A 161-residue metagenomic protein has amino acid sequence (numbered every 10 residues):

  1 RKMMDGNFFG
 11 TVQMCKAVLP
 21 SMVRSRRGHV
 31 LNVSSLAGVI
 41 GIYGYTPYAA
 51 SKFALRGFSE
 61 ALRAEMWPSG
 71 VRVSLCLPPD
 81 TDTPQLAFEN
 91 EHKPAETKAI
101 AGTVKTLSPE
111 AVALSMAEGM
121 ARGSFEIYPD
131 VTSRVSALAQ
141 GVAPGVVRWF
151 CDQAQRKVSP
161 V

Functional and structural regions predicted by a protein language model:
R1-D5: Active-site Tyr-X3-Lys motif and surrounding loop/helix of classical short-chain dehydrogenase/reductase
C15, S51: Active-site helix of classical SDR
A17-R26: A short helix-coil junction within the Rossmann-fold of NAD(P)-dependent oxidoreductases
S35: Residue(s) in the substrate-gating loop at a strand-loop-helix junction that position the organic substrate next
I40, A61-R72: Active-site-adjacent segment of SDR/Rossmann-fold oxidoreductases
I40-T46: Active-site loop immediately N-terminal to the catalytic Tyr-X3-Lys motif of short-chain dehydrogenase/reductase
P68-S133, W149: SDR active-site lid
